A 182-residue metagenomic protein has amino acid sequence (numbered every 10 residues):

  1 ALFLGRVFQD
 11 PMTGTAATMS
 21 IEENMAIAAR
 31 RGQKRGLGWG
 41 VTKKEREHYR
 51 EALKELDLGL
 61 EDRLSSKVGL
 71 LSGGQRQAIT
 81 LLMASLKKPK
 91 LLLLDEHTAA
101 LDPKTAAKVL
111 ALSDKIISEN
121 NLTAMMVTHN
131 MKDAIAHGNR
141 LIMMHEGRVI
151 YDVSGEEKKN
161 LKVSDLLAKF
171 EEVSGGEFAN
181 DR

Functional and structural regions predicted by a protein language model:
M19-R31: Q-loop/switch helix immediately C-terminal to the Walker
A52-L70: Conserved ABC nucleotide-binding domain
A84-S85: ABC ATPase C-loop
E96-H97: Walker B catalytic motif
P103-T105: Helix N-cap at the start of a conserved alpha-helix in ABC-type nucleotide-binding domains
A107-E119: Helical segment within the ABC ATPase nucleotide-binding domain
T128-H129: H-loop/switch region of ABC-family ATPase nucleotide-binding domains
R148-E172: Conserved beta-strand-loop-alpha-helix hinge in the C-terminal portion of ABC ATPase nucleotide-binding domains
